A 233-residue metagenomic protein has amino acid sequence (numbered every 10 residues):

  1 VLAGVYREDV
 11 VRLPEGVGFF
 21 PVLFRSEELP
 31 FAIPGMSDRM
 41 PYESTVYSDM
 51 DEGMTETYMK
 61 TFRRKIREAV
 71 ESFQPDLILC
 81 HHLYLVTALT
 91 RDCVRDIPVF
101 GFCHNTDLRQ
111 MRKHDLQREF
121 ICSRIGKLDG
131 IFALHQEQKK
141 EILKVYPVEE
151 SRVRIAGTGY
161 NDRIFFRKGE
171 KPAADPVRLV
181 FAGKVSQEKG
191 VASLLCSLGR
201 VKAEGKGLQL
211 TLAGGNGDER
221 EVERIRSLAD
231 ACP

Functional and structural regions predicted by a protein language model:
G4-R67: A conserved catalytic-core segment of Leloir-type glycosyltransferases
M54-T57, I66-L85: Short N-terminal targeting/anchoring amphipathic segment
L77-C80, T90-Q110: Active-site proximal beta-strand in glycosyltransferases
M111-K113, L143, S151-R152, Y160-P176: Acidic anion/phosphate-binding donor-loop and adjacent secondary structure in glycosyltransferase catalytic cores
H114-I131: Membrane-proximal helix-turn-helix segments that form the acceptor-binding/catalytic region of lipid-linked
E137, G159: Carbohydrate-associated surface elements
K171-K189, L195-R200, L210-A213: Conserved donor-binding/catalytic core segment of Leloir-type glycosyltransferases
G214, V222-P233: Nucleotide-activated donor-binding/catalytic signature segment of Leloir-type glycosyltransferases, i.e., the conserved
